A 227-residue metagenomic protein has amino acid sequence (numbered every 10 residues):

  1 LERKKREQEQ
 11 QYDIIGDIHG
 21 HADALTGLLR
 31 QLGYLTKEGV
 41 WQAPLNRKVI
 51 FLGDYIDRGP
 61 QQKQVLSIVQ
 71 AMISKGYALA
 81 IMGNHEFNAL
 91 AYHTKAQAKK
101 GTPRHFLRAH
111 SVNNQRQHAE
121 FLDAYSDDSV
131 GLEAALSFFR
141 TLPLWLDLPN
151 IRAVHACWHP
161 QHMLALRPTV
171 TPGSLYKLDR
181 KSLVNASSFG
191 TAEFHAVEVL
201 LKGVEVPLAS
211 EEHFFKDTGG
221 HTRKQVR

Functional and structural regions predicted by a protein language model:
L1-E9, S137, K181, T222-Q225: Polar low-complexity intrinsically disordered regions
L1-S67: N-terminal active-site segment of His-dependent metallophosphoesterases
Q11, G33, D54, A124 (+4 more regions): Intrinsically disordered, low-complexity N-terminal regions enriched in serine/proline/glycine with scattered basic
L45-N46, G59-L66, A71-K202: Active-site neighborhood of divalent metal-dependent phosphoester bond hydrolases
S187-R227: Low-complexity, serine/threonine/proline-enriched polar segments
